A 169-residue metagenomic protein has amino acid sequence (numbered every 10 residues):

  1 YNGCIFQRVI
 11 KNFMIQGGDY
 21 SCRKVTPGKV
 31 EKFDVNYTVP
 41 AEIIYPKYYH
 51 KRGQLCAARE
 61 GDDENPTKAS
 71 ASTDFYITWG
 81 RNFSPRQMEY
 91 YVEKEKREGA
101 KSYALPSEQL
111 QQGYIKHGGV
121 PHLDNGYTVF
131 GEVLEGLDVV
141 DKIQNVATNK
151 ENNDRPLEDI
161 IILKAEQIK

Functional and structural regions predicted by a protein language model:
Y1-K169: Cyclophilin-like peptidyl-prolyl cis-trans isomerases
